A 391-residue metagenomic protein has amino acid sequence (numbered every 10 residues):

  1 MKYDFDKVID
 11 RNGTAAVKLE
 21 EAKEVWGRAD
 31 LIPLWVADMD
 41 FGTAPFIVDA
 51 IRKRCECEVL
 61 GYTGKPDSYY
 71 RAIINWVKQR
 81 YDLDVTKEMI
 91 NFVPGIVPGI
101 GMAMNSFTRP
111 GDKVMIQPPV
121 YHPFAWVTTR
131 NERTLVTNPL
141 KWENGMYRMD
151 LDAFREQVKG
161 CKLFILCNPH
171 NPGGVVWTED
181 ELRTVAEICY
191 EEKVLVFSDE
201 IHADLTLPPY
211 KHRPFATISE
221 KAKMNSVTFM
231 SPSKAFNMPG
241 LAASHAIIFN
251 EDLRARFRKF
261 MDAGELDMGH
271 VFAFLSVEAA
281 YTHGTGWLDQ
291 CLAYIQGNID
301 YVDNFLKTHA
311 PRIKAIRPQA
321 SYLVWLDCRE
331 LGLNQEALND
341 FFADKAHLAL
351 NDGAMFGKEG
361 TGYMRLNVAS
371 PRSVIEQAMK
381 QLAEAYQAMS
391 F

Functional and structural regions predicted by a protein language model:
K2-G95, M102, A280-H283, M389-F391: N-terminal small-domain helix-loop-helix segment of the aminotransferase-like
L60-E187, D204-L205, H212-T217, K221 (+1 more regions): Conserved core of the PLP fold type I
T86-K87, R317-Y322, T361: Short Gly/Ser/Thr- and Asp/Glu-enriched loop/turn motifs at secondary-structure junctions
E220, M224-Q296, N304, Y386-Q387: Conserved core segment of the aminotransferase class I/II
A222, F341-L350, F356-F391: PLP-dependent enzyme catalytic core of the Aspartate aminotransferase-like
E278, Y294-D303, A315-C328: Conserved glycine-rich beta-strand-loop-beta hairpin in the small C-terminal domain of fold type I
